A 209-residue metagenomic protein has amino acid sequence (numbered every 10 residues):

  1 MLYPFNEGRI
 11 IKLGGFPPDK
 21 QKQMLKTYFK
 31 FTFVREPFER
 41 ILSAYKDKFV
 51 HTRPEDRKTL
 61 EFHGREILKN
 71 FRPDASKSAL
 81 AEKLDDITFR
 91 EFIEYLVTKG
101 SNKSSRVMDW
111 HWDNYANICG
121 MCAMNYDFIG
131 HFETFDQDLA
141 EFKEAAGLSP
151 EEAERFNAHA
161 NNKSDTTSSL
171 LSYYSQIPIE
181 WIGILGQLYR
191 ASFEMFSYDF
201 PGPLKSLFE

Functional and structural regions predicted by a protein language model:
M1-E209: Membrane-interface amphipathic segments in extracytoplasmic regions
